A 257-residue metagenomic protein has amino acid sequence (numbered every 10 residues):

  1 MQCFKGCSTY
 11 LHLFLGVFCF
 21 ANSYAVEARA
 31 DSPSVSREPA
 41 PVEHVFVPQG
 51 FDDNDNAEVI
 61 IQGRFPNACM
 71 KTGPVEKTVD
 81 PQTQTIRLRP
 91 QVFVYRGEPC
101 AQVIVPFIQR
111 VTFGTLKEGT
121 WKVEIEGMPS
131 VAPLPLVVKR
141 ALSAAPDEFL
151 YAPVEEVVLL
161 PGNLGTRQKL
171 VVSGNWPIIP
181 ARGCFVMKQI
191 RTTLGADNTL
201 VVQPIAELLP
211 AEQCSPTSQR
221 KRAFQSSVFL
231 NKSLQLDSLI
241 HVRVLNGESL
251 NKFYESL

Functional and structural regions predicted by a protein language model:
M1-L13: Bacterial N-terminal signal peptides that target proteins for export
L11-N22: Bacterial N-terminal signal peptides
A25-L257: Exposed, flexible binding/inhibitory loops of compact, secreted disulfide-stabilized domains
